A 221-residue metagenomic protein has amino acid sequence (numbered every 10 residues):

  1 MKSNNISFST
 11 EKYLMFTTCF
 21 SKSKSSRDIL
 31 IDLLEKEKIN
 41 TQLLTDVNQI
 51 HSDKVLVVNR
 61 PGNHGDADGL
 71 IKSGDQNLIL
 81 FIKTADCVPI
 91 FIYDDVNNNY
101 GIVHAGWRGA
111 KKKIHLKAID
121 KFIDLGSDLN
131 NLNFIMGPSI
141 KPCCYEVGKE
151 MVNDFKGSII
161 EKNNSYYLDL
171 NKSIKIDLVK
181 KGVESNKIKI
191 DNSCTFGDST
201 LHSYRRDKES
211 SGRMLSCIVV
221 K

Functional and structural regions predicted by a protein language model:
M1-K221: Active-site microenvironment for binding and transforming phosphate-containing groups
